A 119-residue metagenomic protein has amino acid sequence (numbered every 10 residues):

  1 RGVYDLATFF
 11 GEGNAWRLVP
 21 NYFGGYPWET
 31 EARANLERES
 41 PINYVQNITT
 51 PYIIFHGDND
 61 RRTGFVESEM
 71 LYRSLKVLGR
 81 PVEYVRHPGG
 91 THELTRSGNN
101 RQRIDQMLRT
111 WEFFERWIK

Functional and structural regions predicted by a protein language model:
R1-K119: Active-site-proximal cap/loop segments of hydrolase catalytic domains
